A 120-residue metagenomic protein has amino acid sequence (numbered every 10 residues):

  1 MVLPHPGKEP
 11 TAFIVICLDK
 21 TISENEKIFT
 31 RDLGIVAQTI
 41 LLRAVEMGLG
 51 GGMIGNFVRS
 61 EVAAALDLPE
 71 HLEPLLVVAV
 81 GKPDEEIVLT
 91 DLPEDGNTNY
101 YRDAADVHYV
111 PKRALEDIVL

Functional and structural regions predicted by a protein language model:
M1-L120: Acidic, surface-exposed loops and disordered segments
